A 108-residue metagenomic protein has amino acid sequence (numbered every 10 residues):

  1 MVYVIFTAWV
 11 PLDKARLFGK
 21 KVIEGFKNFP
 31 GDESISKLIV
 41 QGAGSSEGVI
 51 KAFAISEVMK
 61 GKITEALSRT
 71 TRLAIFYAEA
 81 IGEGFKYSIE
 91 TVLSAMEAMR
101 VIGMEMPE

Functional and structural regions predicted by a protein language model:
M1-T70, E90-E108: Short S/T/G/P-rich N-terminal loop/turn motif that feeds into the first structured element of a domain
R72-A74: Charge-dense, low-complexity polyampholytic segments
F76-L93: Conserved short beta-strand edge segments in small beta-sheet-based binding/regulatory domains
